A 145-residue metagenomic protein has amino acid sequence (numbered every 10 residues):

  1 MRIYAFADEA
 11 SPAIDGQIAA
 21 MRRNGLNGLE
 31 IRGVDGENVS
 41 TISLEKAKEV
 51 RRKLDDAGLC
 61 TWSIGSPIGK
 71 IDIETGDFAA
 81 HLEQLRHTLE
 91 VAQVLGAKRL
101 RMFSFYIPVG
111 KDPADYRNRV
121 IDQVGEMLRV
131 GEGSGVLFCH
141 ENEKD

Functional and structural regions predicted by a protein language model:
M1-I14: Boundary/entry segment of secreted carbohydrate-active catalytic domains
R2-Y4, G28-E30, G58-G65, A97-R101 (+1 more regions): Structural preference for beta-strand elements that scaffold enzyme active sites
A7, V39-S40, F78, R117: A generic secondary-structure micro-motif detector that highlights 1-2 residue hydrophobic/ambivalent hotspots embedded
D8, S66, E143: An acidic- and aromatic-residue-enriched active-site/binding cleft used to recognize and process polar
P12-A19, R23, K53-D56, I71-D145: Active-site acidic/histidine proton-transfer and metal-coordination neighborhood in alpha/beta enzyme cores
E30-D55, S104-D112: Glycine-rich, proline-tolerant flexible connector loops at the mouths of alpha/beta enzymes
R32-G36, G65-I73: Glycine-/proline-rich flexible loop or hinge segments
I42, K46, C60-S63, A80 (+1 more regions): Generic, well-ordered alpha-helical segments
